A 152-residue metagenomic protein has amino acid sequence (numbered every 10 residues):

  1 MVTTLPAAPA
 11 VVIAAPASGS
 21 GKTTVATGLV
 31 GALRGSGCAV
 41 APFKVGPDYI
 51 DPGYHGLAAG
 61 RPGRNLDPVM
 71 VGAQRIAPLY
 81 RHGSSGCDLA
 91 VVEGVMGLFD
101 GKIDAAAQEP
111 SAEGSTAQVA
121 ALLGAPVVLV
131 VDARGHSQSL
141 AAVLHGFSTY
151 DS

Functional and structural regions predicted by a protein language model:
V2-S20, T24, V30-L123, V127-S152: ATP-dependent carboxylate-amine ligase catalytic core
